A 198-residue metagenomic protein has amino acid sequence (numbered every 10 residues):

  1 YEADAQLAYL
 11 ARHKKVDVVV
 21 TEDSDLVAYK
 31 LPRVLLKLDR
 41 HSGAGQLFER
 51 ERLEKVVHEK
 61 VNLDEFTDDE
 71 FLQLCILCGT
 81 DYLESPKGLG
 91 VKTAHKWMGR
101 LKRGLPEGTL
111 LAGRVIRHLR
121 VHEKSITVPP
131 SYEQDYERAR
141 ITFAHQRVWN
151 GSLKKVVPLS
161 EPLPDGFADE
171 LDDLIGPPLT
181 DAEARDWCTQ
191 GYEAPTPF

Functional and structural regions predicted by a protein language model:
Y1, D23-S24, V91: Alpha-helix N-cap/helix-start capping motif
Y1-Q6, V27: Short acidic loop-to-helix transition motifs that present clustered carboxylates
A11-K14, V19-E84: Long, highly charged, low-complexity intrinsically disordered interaction regions that mediate electrostatic DNA/RNA
E51-F198: Non-catalytic nucleic-acid-binding/docking modules located in mid-to-C-terminal regions of nucleic-acid enzymes
